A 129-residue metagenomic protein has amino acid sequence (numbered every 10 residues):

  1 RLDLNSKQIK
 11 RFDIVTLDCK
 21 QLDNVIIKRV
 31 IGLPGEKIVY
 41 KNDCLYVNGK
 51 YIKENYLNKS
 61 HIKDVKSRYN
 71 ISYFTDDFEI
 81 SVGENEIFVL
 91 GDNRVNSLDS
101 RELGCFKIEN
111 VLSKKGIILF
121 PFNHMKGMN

Functional and structural regions predicted by a protein language model:
R1-N129: Soluble "head" domains of membrane/secretory-pathway proteins
